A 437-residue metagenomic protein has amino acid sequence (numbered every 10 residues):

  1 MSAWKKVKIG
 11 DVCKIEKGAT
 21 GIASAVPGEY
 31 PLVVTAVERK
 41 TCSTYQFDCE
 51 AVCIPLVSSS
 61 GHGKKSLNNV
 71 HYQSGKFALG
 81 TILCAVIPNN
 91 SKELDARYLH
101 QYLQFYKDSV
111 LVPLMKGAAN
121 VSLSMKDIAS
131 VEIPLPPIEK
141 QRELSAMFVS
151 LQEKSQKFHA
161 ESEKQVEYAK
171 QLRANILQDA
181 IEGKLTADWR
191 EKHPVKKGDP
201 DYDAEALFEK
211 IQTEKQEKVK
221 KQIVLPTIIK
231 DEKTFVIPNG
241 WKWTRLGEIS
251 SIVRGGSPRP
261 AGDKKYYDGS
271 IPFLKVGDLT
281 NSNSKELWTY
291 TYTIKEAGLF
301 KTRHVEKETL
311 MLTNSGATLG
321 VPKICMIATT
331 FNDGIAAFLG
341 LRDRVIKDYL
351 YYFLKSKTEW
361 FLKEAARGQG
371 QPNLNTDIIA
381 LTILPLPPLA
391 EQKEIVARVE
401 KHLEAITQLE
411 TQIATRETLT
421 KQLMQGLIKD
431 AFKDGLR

Functional and structural regions predicted by a protein language model:
M1-A19, A23-V34, S130-E132, I138-S145 (+8 more regions): Non-catalytic DNA-recognition/assembly elements of restriction-modification systems
M1-A3, E153-K197, T213-K221, T411-R437: Short amphipathic coiled-coil heptad-repeat segments
S2, T20, K76-C84, K116-E139 (+5 more regions): A short glycine-rich beta-alpha junction/loop motif
G10-C53, S58-S60, K64-Y72, T227-E232 (+3 more regions): Sequence-specific dsDNA recognition surfaces
S91-R97, R344-D348: Short, conserved charged micro-motifs
A206-T213, V219-D231: Active-site-proximal, well-structured secondary-structure segments within enzyme catalytic domains
